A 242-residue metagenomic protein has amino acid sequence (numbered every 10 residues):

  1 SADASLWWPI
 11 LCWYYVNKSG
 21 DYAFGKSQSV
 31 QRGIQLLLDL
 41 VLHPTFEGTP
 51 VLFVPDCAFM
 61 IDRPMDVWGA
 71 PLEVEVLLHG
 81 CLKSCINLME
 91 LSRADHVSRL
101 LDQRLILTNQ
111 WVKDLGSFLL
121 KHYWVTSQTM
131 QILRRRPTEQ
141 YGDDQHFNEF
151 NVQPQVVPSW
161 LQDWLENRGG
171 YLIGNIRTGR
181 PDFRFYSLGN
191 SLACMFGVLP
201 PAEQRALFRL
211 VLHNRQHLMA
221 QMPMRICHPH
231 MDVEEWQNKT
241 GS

Functional and structural regions predicted by a protein language model:
S1, H43-G69, F118-S242: Extended glycan-interaction surfaces of carbohydrate-active proteins
S1-T49, L72-E75, H79, S187 (+1 more regions): Aromatic-rich carbohydrate-recognition surfaces in CAZymes
W7-F24, L77-Q103, S191-E203: Well-ordered alpha-helical scaffold segments within catalytic/enzyme domains
P9, W13-V16, S27-L42, I86 (+3 more regions): Hydrophobic core segments within long, regular secondary-structure runs in both alpha- and beta-rich folds
E47-G48, R93-I106, L218-A220: Intrinsically disordered, low-complexity coil segments
M65-L77, N87: Hydrophobic, small-residue-rich alpha-helical packing segments that form membrane-like cores
L78, K83-H96, I106, K113-Q140: A broadly tuned "polar low-complexity/structure-edge" signature
